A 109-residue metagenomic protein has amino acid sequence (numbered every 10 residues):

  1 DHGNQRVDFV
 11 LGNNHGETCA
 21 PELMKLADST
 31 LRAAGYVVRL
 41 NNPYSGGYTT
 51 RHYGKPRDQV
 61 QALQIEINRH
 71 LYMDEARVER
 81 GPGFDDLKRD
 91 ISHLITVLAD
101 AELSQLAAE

Functional and structural regions predicted by a protein language model:
D1-Y72: Catalytic cores of processing enzymes, dominated by hydrolases/peptidases, characterized by acidic/His-rich
E75-E109: His/Asp/Glu-rich mid-to-C-terminal helical/loop segments that flank catalytic regions of hydrolases
